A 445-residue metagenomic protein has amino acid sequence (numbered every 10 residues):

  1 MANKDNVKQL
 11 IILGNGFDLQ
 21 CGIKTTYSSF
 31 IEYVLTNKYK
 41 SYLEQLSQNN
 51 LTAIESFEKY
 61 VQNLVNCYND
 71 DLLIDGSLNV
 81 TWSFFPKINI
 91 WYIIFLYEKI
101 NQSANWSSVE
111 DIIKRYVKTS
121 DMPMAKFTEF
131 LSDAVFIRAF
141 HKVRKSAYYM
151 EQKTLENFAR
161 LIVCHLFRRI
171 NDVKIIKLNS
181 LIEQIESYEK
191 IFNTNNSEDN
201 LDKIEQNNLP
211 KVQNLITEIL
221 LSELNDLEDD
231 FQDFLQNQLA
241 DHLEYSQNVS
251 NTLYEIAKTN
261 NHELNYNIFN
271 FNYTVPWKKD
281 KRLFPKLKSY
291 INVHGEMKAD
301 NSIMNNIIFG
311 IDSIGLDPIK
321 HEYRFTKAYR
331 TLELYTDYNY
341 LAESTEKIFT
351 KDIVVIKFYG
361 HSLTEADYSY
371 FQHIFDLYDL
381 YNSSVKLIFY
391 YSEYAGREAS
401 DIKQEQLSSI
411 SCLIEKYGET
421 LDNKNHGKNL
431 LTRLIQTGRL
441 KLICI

Functional and structural regions predicted by a protein language model:
M1-C21, Y27-Y33, Y42-S56, Y60-N63 (+1 more regions): SIR2/sirtuin-family catalytic core signature
T25-T26, I90, S108, P123-K126 (+6 more regions): Short, solvent-exposed coil/turn linker segments
Y39: Extreme N-terminus nucleophile/cap motif
Q48-D337: Extended, H/D-rich, highly charged conserved domains that either
E333-I348: TIR-domain catalytic/interaction hotspot
